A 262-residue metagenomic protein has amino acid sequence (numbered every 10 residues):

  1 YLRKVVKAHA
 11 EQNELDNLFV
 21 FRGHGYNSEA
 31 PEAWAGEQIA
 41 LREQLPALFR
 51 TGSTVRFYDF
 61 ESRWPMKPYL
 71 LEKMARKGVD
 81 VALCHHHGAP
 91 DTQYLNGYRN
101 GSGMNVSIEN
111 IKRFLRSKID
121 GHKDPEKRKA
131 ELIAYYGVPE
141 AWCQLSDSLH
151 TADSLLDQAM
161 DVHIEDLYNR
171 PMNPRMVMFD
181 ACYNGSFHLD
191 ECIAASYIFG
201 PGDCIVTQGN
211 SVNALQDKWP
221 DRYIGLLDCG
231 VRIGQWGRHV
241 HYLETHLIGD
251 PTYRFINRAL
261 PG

Functional and structural regions predicted by a protein language model:
Y1-G262: Cysteine-dependent hydrolase recognition
